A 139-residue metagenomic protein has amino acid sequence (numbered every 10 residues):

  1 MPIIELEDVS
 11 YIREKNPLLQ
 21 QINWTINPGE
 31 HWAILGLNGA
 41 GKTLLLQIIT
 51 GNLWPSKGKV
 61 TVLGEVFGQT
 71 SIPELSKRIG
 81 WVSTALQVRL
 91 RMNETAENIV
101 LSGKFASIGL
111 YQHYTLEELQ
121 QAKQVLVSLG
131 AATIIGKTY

Functional and structural regions predicted by a protein language model:
I4, L18-Q21, Y139: Conserved structural motif at the start of ABC-family nucleotide-binding domains
K15-P17, P73: Short coil-to-beta microelement around the adenine-binding A-loop and adjacent beta1/P-loop entry of ABC ATPase
L35-L37: The feature captures the beta-strand-to-loop junction immediately N-terminal to the Walker
T43-L44: Conserved Walker
T50: Helix-to-loop junction immediately C-terminal to a conserved catalytic motif
G58-G68, L75: Conserved ABC transporter NBD signature motif
T84-Y139: ABC-family P-loop ATPase nucleotide-binding domains
